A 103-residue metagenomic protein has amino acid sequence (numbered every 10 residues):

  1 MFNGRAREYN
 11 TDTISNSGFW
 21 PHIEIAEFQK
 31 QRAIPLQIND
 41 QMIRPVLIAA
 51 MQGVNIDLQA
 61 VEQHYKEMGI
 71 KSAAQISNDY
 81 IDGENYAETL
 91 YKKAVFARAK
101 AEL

Functional and structural regions predicted by a protein language model:
M1-Q75: Conserved short "hinge" loops at termini or chain/domain junctions
V46-L58, A73, S77-L103: Domain-terminus/edge residues, biased toward the C-terminal soluble/receptor-binding domains of extracytoplasmic
